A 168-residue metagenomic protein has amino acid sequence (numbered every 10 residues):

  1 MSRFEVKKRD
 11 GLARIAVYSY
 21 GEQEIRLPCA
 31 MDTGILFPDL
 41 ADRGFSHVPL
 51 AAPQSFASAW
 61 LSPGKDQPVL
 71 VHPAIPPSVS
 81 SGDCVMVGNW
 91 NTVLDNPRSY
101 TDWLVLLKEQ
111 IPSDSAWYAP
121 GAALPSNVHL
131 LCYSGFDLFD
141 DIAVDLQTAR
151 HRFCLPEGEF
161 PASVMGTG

Functional and structural regions predicted by a protein language model:
M1-P77: Non-catalytic, usually N-terminal nucleic-acid engagement modules in DNA/RNA processing proteins
D66-G168: Glycine-rich phosphate/ribose-binding loops and adjacent secondary-structure elements that form binding surfaces
